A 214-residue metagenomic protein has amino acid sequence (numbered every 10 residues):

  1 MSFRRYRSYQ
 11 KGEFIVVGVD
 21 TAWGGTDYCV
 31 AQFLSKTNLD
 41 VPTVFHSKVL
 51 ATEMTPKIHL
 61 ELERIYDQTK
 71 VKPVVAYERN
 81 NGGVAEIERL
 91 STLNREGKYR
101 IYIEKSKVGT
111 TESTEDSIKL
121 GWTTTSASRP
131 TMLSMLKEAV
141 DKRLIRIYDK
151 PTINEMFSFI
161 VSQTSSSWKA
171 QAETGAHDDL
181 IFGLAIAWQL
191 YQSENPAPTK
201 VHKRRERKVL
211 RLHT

Functional and structural regions predicted by a protein language model:
M1-K107, T111, S117-I118, P130 (+3 more regions): RNase H-like, metal-dependent nuclease domains and their acidic two-metal-ion catalytic environment used
G121-T124: Phosphate-backbone recognition surface of nucleic-acid-processing proteins
A127: Predominantly extracellular beta-rich ligand-binding scaffolds that present long acidic/polar faces for carbohydrate
